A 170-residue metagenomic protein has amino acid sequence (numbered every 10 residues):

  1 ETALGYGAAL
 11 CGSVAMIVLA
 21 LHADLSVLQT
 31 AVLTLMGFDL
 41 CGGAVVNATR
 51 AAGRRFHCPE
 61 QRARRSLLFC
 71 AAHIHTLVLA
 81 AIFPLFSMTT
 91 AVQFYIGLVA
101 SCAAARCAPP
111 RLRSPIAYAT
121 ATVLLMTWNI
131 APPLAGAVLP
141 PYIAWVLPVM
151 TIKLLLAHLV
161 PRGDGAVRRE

Functional and structural regions predicted by a protein language model:
E1-A3, H57-L67, L85-T89, A108-A117: Short, amphipathic, aromatic/basic-enriched membrane-interface segments that mark the entry/exit of transmembrane
T2-Q61: Selected alpha-helical membrane-embedding segments in polytopic membrane proteins
G5-V14, L68-A80, G97-L98, A119-L125: Core segments of transmembrane alpha-helices that mediate helix-helix packing or line hydrophobic substrate/ligand
G12-L33, L77-T90, I130-V146: Helix-coil boundary and interhelical linker segments in multi-pass alpha-helical membrane proteins
Q29, A48-Q61, I74-L85, C102-R111: Short juxtamembrane and helix-loop transition motifs at transmembrane-helix boundaries in membrane proteins
T34-G43, Y95-R106, L124-M126, V149-L159: Alpha-helical transmembrane segments and their membrane-interface exit regions
A44-N47, A51, A81-P84, P133 (+1 more regions): Transmembrane helix-loop junctions and nearby membrane-interface residues
L112-E170: Terminal transmembrane helical module of multi-pass membrane proteins
